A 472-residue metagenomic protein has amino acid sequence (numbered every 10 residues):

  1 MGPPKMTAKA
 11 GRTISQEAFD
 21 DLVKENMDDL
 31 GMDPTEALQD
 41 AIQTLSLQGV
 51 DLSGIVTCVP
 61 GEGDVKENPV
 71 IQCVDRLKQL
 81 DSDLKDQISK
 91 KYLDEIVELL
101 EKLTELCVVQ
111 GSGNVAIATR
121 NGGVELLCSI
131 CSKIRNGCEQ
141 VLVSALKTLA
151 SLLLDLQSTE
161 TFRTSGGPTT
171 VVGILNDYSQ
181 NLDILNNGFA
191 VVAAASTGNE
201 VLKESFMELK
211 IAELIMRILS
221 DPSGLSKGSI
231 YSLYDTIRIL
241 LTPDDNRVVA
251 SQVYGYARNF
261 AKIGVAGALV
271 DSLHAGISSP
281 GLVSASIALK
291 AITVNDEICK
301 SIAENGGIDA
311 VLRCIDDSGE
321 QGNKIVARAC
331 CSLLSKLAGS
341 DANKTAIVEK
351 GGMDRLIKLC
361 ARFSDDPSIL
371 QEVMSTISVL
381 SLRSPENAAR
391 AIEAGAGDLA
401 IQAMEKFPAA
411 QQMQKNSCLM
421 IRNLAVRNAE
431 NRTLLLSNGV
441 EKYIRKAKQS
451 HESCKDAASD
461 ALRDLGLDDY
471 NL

Functional and structural regions predicted by a protein language model:
M1-Q110, N114, V440-L472: Intrinsically disordered, low-complexity regulatory regions of large eukaryotic scaffold/signaling proteins
K66-L77, T119-C128, R163-T169, L185 (+7 more regions): Core helices of alpha-solenoid repeat scaffolds
C73-R76, L80, L126-C131, T170-L175 (+6 more regions): Buried hydrophobic core positions in alpha-solenoid tandem helical repeats
I88-E105, R135-L153, T164, S179-T197 (+10 more regions): Alpha-helical solenoid repeats of the armadillo/HEAT superfamily in eukaryotic scaffolding/adaptor proteins
C107, I117-R120, S132, A150 (+1 more regions): WD40 beta-propeller repeat fold
G111-G113, S129-I130, L156-Q157, E200 (+4 more regions): Leucine-rich repeat
A116, E160, V201-E204, R258 (+5 more regions): Recurring C-terminal helix/loop segment of individual leucine-rich repeat
R247-A257, G319-Q321: Intrinsically disordered, low-complexity Ser/Thr- and acidic-rich flexible linkers and loops, especially at boundaries
